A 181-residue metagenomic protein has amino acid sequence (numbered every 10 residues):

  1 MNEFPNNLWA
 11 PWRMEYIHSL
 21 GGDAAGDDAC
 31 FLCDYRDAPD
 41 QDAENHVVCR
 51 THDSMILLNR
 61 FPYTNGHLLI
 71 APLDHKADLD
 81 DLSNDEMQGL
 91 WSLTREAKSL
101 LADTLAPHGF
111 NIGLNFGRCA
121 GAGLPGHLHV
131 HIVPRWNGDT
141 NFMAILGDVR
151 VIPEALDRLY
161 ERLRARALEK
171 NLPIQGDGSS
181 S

Functional and structural regions predicted by a protein language model:
M1-S181: HIT superfamily nucleotide-processing domains
